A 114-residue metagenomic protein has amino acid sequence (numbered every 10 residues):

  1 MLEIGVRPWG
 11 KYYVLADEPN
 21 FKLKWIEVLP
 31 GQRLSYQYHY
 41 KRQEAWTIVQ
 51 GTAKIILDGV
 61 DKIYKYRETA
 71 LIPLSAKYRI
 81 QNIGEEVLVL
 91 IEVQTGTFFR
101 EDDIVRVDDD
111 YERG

Functional and structural regions predicted by a protein language model:
M1-K22, S35-Y36, I104-G114: A short, N-terminal "cap"/entry segment at the start of jelly-roll beta-barrel domains of the cupin/DSBH fold
E3-V6, R79-G114: Double-stranded beta-helix
W9, F21, V28-P30, T69-L71: Extended recognition/assembly regions associated with phosphoester-bond processing machinery
K22-K41: Conserved short histidine dyad/triad with adjacent acidic residue
S35-Y36, W46, I55-I56, I72 (+2 more regions): Short beta-strand His + acidic residue motifs that chelate non-heme Fe in jelly-roll/DSBH and cupin folds
G59-K77: Short acidic-glycine-tyrosine-enriched beta hairpin
